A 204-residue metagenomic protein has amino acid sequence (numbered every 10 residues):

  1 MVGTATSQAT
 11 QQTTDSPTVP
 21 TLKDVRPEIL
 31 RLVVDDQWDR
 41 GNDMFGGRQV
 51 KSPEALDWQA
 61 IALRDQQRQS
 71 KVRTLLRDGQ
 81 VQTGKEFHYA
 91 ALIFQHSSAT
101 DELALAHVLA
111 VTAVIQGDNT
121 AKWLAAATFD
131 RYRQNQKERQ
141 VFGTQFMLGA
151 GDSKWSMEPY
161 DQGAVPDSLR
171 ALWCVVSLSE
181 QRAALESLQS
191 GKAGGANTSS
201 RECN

Functional and structural regions predicted by a protein language model:
M1-S16: Bacterial Sec-dependent signal peptides at the C-terminal "C-region" and cleavage site
T14-Q82, N135-Q145, W155-G163, L169-W173 (+2 more regions): N-terminal alpha-helical interaction modules that lie
R68-K71, L75, E86, E102-L109: Alpha-helical solenoid repeat scaffolds, predominantly canonical TPR units
G79-F87, E102-L105, Q116-A126, E180-R182: Surface-exposed patches in mature extracellular/periplasmic domains of secreted proteins
E86-F87, A91-F94: TPR repeat positional signature
Q95-A99, Y132-R133: Short coil/turn linking the two alpha-helices of tandem helical-hairpin repeats
A104-N119, Q145-A150: TPR/TPR-like (Sel1-like) alpha-helical repeat modules
T120-F146: TPR/TPR-like alpha-solenoid helical repeat scaffolds
